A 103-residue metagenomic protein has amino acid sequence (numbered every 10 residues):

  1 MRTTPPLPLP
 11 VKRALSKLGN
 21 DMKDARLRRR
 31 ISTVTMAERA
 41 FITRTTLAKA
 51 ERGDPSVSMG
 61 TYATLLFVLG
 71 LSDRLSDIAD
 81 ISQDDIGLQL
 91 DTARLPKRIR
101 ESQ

Functional and structural regions predicted by a protein language model:
T3-R28: A short, Lys/Arg-rich alpha-helix, primarily the initiator
M22, T33, R44, M59-Y62: Helix-turn-helix DNA-binding elements, focusing on the entry/boundary residues of the two helices that contact DNA
R30-A48: Short alpha-helical DNA-recognition segment
D54-F67: Short, basic-rich loop-to-helix N-cap that marks the start of a DNA-contacting helix
S76-Q103: Short, charged recognition helix plus adjacent turn of helix-turn-helix-like nucleic-acid-binding domains
